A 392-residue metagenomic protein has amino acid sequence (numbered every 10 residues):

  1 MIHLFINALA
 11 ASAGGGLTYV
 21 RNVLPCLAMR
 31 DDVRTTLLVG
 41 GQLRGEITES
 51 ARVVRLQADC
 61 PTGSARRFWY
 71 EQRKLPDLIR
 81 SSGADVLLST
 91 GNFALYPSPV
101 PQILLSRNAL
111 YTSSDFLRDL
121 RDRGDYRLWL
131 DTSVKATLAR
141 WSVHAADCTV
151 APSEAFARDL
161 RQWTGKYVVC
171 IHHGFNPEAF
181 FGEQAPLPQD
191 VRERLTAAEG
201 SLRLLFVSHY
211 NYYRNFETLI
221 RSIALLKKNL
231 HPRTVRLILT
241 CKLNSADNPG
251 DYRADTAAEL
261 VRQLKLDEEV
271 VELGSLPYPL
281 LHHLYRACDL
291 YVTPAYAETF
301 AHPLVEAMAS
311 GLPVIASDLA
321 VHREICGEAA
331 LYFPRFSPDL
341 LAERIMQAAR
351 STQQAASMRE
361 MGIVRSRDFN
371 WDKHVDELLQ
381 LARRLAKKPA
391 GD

Functional and structural regions predicted by a protein language model:
F5, T196-R214, I220-I223, I238: Conserved donor-binding/catalytic core segment of Leloir-type glycosyltransferases
I79, V143, H283-C288: Short alpha-helical donor nucleotide-sugar binding micro-motif in glycosyltransferases
Y126-T149: Membrane-proximal helix-turn-helix segments that form the acceptor-binding/catalytic region of lipid-linked
N248-T256, D267-P277, L284, L331-Y332: Active-site donor-binding acidic/aromatic loop of nucleotide-activated sugar and phosphosugar transferases involved
Y296: Aromatic "clamp/platform" in nucleotide-sugar-dependent glycosyltransferases that forms part of the donor/acceptor
L304, P313-A316: Short hydrophobic beta-strand element within catalytic cores of glycosyltransferases and related nucleotide-activated
L331-D339, Q347-Q353: Conserved acidic donor-binding segment of nucleotide-sugar-dependent glycosyltransferases
Q353-R383: A charged, aromatic-enriched C-terminal amphipathic alpha-helix characteristic of glycosyltransferases across folds
